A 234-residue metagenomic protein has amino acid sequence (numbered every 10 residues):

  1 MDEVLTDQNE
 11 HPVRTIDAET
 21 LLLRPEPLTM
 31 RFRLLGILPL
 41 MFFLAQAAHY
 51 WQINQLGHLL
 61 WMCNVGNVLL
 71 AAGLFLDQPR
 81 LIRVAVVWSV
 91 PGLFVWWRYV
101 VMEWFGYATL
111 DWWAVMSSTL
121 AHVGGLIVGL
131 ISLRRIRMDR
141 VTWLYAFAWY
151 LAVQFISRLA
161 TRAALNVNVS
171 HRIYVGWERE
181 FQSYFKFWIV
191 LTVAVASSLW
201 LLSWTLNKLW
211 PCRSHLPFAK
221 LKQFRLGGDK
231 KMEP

Functional and structural regions predicted by a protein language model:
M1-P25, P217-P234: Short, intrinsically disordered terminal tails adjacent to the first/last structured region
L21-L38: N-terminal membrane topogenic signal
F43-S89: Long, hydrophobic N-terminal alpha-helical segment
L44-Q52, R98-T109, L159-A160: Juxtamembrane "helix-exit" motif on the non-cytosolic side of transmembrane helices
V65-F75, A121-R135, W188-W204: Hydrophobic cores of alpha-helical transmembrane segments in multi-pass inner/ER membrane proteins, independent
A85-A152: Membrane-proximal helix-loop-helix units in multi-pass membrane proteins
A160-L202: Membrane-interface transmembrane-helix boundary segments in multi-pass integral membrane proteins
S203-F224: Membrane-interface capping segments at transmembrane-helix boundaries
